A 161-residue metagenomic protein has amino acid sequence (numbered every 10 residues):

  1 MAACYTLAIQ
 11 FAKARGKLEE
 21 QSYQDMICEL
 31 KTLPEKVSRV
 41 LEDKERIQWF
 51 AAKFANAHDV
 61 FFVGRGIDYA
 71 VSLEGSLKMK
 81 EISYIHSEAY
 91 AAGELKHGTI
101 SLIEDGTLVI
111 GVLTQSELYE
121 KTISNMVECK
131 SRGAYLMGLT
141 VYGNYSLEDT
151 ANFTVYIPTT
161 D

Functional and structural regions predicted by a protein language model:
M1-D161: A SIS-like phosphosugar-recognition module
